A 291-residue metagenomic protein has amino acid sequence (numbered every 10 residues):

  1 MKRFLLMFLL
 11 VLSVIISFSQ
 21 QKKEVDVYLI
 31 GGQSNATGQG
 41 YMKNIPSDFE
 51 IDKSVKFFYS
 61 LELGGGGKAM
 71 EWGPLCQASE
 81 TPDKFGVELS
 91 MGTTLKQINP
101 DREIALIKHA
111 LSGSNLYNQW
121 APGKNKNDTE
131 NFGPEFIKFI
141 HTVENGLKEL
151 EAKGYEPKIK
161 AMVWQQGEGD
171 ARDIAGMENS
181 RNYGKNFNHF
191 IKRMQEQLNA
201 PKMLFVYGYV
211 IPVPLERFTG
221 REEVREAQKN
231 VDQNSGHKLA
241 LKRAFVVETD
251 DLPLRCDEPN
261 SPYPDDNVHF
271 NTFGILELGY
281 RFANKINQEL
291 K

Functional and structural regions predicted by a protein language model:
M1-K22: Bacterial Sec-dependent N-terminal signal peptides
Q21-K291: Cell-envelope and extracellular/periplasmic
